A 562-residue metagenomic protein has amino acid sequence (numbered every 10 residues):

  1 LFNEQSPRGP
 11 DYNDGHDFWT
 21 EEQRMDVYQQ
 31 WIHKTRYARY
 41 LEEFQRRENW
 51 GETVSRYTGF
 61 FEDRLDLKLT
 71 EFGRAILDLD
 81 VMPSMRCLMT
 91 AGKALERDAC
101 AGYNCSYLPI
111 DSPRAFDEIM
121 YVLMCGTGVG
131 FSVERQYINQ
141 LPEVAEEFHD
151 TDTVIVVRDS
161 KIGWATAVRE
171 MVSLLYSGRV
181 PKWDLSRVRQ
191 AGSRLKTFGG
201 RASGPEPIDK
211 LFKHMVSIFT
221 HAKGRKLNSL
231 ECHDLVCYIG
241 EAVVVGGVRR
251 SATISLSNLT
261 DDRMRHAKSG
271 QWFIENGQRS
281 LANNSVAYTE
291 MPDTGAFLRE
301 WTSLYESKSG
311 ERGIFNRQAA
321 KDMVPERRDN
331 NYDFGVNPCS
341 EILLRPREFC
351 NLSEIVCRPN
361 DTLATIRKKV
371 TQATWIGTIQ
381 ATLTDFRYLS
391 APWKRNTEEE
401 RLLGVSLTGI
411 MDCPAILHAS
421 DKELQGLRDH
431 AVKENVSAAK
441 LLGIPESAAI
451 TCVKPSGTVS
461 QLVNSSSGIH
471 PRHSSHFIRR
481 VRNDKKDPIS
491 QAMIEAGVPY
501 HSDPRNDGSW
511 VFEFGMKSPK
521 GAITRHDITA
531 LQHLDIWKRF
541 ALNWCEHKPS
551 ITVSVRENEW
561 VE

Functional and structural regions predicted by a protein language model:
L1-E562: Extended catalytic cores of very large enzyme megasubunits
